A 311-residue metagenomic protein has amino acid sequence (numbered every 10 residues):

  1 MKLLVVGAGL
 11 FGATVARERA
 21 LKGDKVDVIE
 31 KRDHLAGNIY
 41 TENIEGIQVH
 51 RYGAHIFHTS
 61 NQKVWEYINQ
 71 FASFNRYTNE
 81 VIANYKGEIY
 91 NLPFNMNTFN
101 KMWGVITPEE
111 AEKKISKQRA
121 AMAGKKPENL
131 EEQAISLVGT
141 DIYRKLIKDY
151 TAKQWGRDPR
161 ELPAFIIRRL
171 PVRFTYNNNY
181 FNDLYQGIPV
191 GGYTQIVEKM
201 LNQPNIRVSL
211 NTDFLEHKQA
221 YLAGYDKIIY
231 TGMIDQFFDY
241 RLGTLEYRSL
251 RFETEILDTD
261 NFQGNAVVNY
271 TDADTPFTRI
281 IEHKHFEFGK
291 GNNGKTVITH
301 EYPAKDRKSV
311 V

Functional and structural regions predicted by a protein language model:
K2-V28: N-terminal Rossmann-like FAD-binding beta1-loop-alpha1 element of flavoenzymes
V6-A8, K31, F57-S60, G191 (+2 more regions): Short His-Asn-centered micro-motif
A20-E45: Glycine-rich FAD pyrophosphate-binding loop
K25, Q48, S73, R207-S209: Conserved beta-strand segments of alpha/beta enzyme cores
E45-A121: Dinucleotide-binding Rossmann-like beta1-alpha1 core, especially the glycine-rich loop that anchors the ADP
K86-Y90, N97-K227, T231, D235-F238: Active-site/ligand-binding neighborhood in enzyme catalytic cores
T212-V311: Mid-domain catalytic core of redox enzymes that form a hydrophobic substrate pocket/lid adjacent to a catalytic redox
